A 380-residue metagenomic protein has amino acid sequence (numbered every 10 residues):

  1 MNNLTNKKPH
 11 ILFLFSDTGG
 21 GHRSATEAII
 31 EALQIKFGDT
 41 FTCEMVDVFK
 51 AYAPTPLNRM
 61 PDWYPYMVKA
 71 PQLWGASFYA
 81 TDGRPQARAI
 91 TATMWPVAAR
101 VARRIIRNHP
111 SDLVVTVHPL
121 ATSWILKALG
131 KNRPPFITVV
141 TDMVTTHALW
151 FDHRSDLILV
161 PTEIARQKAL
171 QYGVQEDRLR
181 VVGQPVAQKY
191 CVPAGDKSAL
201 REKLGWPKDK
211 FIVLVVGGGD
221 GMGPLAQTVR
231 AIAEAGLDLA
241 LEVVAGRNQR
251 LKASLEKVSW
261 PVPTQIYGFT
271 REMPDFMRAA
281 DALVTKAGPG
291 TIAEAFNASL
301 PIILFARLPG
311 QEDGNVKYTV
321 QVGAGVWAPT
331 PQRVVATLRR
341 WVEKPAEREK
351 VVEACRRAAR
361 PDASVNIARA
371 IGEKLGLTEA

Functional and structural regions predicted by a protein language model:
A28-H109: Conserved N-terminal ligand/cofactor-binding loop architecture of enzyme catalytic domains
A76-V174, R178-V181, A187: Active-site and donor-binding regions of nucleotide-sugar-utilizing enzymes
D156-I212, V216-G219, G246-R247: A nucleotide-sugar donor-handling region in carbohydrate enzymes
D196-E202, W206-A279, D313: Donor-nucleotide binding loops and adjacent catalytic segments primarily of GT-B fold Leloir glycosyltransferases
P263, R278-T291: Acidic donor-binding loop of glycosyltransferase active sites
Q321-V322, P329-A346: C-terminal "capping" alpha-helix adjacent to the active site of nucleotide-linked donor transferases in cell-envelope
E347-P361: A short, well-ordered alpha-helix in the C-terminal region of glycosyltransferases
R360-A380: C-terminal alpha-helical cap of glycosyltransferases
